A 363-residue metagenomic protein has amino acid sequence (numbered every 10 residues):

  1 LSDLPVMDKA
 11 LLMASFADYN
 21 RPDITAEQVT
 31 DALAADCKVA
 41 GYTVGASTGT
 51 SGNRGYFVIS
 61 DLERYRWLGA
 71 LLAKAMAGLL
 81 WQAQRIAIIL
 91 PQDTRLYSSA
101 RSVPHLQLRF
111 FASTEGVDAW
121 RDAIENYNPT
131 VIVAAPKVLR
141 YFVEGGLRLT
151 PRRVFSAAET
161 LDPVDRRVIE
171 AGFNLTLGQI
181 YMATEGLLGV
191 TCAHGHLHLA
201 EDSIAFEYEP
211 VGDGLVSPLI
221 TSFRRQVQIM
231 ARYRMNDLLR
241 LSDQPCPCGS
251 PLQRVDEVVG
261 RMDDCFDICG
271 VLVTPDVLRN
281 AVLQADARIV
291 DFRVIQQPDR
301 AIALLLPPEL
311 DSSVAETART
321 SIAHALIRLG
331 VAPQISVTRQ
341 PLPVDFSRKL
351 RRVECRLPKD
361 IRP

Functional and structural regions predicted by a protein language model:
L1-A46, G52-W67, L72-A77, W81 (+3 more regions): Nucleotide 5′-phosphate-binding alpha/beta core
G55, Y65-W67, D93-S99, Y141-F142 (+2 more regions): Short, well-ordered, mixed-charge alpha-helical segments that flank or form enzyme active sites
E63, Q84-Q92, A134, V138: Short, glycine/charge-rich beta-strand/loop segments that flank catalytic centers and engage negatively charged groups
L72-A112: Conserved AMP-binding loop of ANL adenylate-forming enzymes
V103-P363: Active-site glycine/GP-rich loop and adjacent strand/helix microenvironment that borders small-molecule binding pockets
